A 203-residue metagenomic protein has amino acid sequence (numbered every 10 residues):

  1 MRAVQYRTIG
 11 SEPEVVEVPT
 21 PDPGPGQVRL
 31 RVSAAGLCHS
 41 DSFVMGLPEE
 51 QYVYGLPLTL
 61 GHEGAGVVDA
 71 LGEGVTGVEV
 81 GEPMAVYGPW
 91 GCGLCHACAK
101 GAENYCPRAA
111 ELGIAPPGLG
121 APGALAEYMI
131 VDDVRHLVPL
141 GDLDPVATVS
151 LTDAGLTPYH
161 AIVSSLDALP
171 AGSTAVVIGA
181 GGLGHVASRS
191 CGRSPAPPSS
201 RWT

Functional and structural regions predicted by a protein language model:
A3, T174-A175, S199: Conserved hydrophobic helix-helix packing surfaces used for dimerization/oligomerization
P19-T20, G55-G61, P116-A121, Y128: Short Gly/Pro-enriched turn/cap motifs at secondary-structure boundaries
P21-A35, E49-A99, G141-L143: Glycine-rich beta-strand-centered segment in the early N-terminal region that forms part of a ligand/cofactor-binding
S40-G46: Cytochrome P450 core scaffold surrounding the K-helix E-X-X-R motif and the conserved "meander" helix-loop region
L94-I178: NAD(P)H dinucleotide-binding glycine-rich loop of Rossmann-like/cofactor-binding domains, especially the beta1-alpha1
G184-H185: N-terminal Rossmann-fold NAD(P) dinucleotide-binding loop
R193-P198: Conserved S-adenosyl-L-methionine
T203: Conserved acidic E/D residue at the C-terminus of a beta-strand in Rossmann-like folds
